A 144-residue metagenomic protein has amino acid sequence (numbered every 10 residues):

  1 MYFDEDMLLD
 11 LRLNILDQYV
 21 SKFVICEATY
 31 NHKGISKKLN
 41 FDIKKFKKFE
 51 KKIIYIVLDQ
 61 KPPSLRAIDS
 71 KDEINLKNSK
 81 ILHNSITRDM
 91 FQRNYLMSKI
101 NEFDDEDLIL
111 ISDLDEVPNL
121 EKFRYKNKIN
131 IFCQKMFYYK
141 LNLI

Functional and structural regions predicted by a protein language model:
M1-Y2: Short, hydrophobic/glycine-enriched beta-strand segments
E5-K22, H32-F41: Short, well-formed alpha-helical segments that are part of the catalytic scaffolds of diverse glycosyltransferases
Q18, K48-E50, K126-N127: Short, well-ordered coil/turn elements that cap or connect secondary structure elements
S21, D104-L108, N127-K128: Short coil/turn segments at beta-strand junctions that form active-site/ligand-binding loops
F23, Y55, I129-I131: Conserved beta-strand scaffold positions in the cores of enzyme catalytic domains, especially in NTP/NDP-utilizing
V24-A28: Short internal beta-strands
Y30-I111, L120: Active-site-proximal specificity loops/subdomain of glycosyltransferases
S85-I86, E116-I144: Conserved catalytic core of nucleotide-sugar-dependent glycosyltransferases
